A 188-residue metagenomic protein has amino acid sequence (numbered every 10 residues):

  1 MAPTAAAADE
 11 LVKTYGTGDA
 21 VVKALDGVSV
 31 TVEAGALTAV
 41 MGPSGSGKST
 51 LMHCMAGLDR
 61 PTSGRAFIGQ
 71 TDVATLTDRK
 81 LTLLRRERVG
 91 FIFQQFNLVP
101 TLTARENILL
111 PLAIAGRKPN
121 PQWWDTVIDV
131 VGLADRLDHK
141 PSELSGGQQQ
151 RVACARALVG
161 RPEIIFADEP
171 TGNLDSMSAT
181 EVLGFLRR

Functional and structural regions predicted by a protein language model:
T4-R188: ABC family nucleotide-binding domain
